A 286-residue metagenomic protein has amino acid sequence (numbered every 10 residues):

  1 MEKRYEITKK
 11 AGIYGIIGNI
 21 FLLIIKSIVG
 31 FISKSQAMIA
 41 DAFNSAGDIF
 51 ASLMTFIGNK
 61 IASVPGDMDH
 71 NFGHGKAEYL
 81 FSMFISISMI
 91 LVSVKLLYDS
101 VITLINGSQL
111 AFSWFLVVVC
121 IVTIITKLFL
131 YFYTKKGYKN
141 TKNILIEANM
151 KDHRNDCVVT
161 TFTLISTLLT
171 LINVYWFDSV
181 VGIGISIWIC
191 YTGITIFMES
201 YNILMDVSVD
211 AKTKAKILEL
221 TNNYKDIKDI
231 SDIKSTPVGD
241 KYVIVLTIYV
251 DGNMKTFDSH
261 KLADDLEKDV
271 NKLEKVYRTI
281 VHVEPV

Functional and structural regions predicted by a protein language model:
M1-A11, D69, H74-A77, T192-V286: Peripheral (non-transmembrane) domains and long loops of multi-pass membrane proteins
M1-K212: Alpha-helical transmembrane cores and adjacent cytosolic helix/loop segments of polytopic membrane transporters
